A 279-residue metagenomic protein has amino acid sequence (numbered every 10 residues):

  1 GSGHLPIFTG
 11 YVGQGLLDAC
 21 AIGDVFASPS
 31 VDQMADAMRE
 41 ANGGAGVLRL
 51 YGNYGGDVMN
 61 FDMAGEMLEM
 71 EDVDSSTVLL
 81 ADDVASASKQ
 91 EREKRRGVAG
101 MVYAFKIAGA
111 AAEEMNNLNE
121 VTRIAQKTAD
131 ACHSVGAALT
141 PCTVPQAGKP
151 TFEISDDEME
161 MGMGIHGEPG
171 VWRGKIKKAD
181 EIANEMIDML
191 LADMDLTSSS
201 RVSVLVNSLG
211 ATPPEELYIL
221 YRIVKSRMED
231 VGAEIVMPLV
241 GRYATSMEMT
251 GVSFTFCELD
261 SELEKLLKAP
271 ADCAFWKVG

Functional and structural regions predicted by a protein language model:
G1, L17-C20, G46-G55, D62-G65 (+3 more regions): Short glycine-rich or small-residue beta-strand-to-loop segments that form or flank ligand, phosphate, metal/Fe-S
H4, Y11-G44, L191: Glycine-rich oxoanion-binding loops at beta->alpha junctions
F8-A21, A85-S88, M159-K175: Gly-rich Lys/Arg/Thr-decorated short loops/hinges at beta-loop-alpha junctions or inter-strand turns that position
C20-V25, E69-K94, D230-I235: Short, acidic/small-residue loops that bind anionic groups at enzyme active sites
V58-D72, E91, E216-R222: Short Gly/Thr/Asp-enriched flexible loops that form oxyanion-binding sites at enzyme active sites
S86-R95, F105-H166: Internal, active-site/partner-interface "lid" segment
K149-I219: Glycine-rich phosphate/diphosphate-binding loops and the adjacent beta-loop-alpha structural elements that coordinate
M189-G279: C-terminal non-catalytic interaction/assembly regions of soluble proteins
